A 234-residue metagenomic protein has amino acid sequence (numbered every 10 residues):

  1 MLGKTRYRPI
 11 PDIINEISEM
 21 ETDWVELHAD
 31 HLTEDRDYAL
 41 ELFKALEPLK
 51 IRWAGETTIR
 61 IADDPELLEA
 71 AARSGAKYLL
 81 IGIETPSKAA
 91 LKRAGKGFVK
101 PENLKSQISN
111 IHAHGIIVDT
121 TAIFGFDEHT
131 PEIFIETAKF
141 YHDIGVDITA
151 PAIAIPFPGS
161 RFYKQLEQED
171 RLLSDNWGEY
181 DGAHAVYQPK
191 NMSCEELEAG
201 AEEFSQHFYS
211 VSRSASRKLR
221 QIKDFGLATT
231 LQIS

Functional and structural regions predicted by a protein language model:
M1-D119, F124-F126, E132-K139: Radical SAM [4Fe-4S] cluster-binding motif and immediate context
T22, A76, V146-D147, A154: Proline-aspartate-enriched helix->loop->beta-strand connector
G55-T58, T149, I153: A generic structural motif
S87, P156-P158: Short gly/pro/ser/thr-enriched loop/turn and capping motifs at secondary-structure boundaries
I117, E132-I135, K139-D147, P158-S234: C-terminal accessory regions of radical SAM enzymes
E128, I155: Acidic, metal-coordinating catalytic cores used for nucleic-acid/nucleotide bond scission and strand-transfer chemistry
